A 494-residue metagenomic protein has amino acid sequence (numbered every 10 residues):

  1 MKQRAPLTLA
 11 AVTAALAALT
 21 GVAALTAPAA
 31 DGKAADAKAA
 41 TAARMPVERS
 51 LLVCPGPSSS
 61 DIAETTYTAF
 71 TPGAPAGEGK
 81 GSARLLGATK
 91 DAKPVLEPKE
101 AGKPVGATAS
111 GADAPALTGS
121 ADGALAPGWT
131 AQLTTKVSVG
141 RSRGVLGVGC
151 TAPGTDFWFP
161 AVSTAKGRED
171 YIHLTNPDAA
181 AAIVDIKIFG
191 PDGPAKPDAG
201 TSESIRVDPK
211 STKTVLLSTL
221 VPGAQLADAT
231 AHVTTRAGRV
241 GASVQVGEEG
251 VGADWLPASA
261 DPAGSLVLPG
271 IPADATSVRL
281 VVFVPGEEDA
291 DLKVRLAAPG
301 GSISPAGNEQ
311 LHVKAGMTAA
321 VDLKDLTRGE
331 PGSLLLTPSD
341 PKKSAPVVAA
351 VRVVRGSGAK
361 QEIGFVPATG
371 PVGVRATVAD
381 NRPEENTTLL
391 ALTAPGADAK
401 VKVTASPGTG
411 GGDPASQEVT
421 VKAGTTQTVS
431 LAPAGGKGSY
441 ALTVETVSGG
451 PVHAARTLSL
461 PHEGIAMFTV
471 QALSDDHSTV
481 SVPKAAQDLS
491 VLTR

Functional and structural regions predicted by a protein language model:
K2-A14, L19-P72, L133-H173, V240-P285 (+2 more regions): Conserved functional hotspot residues at active sites or interaction interfaces
F70-G147, G154, F159, K166: Post-signal peptide N-terminal segment of secreted/secretory-pathway proteins
K90-D113, A195-L226, S302-P331, G412-S439: Intrinsically disordered, low-complexity Pro/Gly/Ser/Thr-rich segments with frequent PxxP/GP/PP motifs and embedded
V105-G144, H173-A182, R206-V207, T212-V251 (+2 more regions): Hydrophobic, ordered structural segments
L174-K196, V282-S304, P338-D340, A391-G412 (+1 more regions): Short acidic, flexible loop segments centered on an aromatic residue
I188-G190, K196-F283, L296: Solenoidal tandem-repeat scaffolds enriched in leucines and small polar residues
A260-S344: Long, internal scaffold/assembly segments composed of regular secondary structure
P367, L390-V447: Intrinsically disordered, low-complexity segments enriched in Gly and acidic/Ser/Thr residues that form flexible
